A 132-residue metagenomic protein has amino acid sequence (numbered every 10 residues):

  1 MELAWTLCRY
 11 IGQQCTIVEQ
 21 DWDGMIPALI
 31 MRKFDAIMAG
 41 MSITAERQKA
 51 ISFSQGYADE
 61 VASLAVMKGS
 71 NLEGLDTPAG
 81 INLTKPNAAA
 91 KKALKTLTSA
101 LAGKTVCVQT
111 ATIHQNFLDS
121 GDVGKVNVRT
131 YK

Functional and structural regions predicted by a protein language model:
M1-M41, K49, Y131: Extracytoplasmic small-molecule ligand-binding "clamshell" domains of the periplasmic binding protein/Venus flytrap
L3, L7, E60, H114-F117: Hydrophobic alpha-helical segments typical of transmembrane helices and their membrane-interface/capping positions
C8-E19, A100-T105, S120-K132: A local structural motif
Q13-T16, D21-G24, S42, K49-V106 (+1 more regions): A conserved helix-loop-strand patch within extracytoplasmic ligand-binding domains of the periplasmic binding
R32, I51-S54, A79, S120-G124: Short, glycine/charged-enriched secondary-structure capping and boundary segments
